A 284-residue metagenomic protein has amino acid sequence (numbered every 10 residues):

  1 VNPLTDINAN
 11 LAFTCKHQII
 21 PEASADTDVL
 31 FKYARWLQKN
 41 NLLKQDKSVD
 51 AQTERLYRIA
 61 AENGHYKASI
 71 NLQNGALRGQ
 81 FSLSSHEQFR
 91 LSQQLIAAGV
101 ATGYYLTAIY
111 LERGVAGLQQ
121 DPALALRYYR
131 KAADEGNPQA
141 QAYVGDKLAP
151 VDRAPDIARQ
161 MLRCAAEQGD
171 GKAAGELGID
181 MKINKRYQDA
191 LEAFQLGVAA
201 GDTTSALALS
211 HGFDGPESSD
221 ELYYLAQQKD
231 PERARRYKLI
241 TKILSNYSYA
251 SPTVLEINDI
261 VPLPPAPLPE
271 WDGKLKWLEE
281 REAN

Functional and structural regions predicted by a protein language model:
V1-R55, N63: N-terminal leader/linker segments that initiate helical-solenoid repeat arrays
I19, I59-A60, S92-L95, K131-A132 (+3 more regions): Canonical positions in the second alpha-helix
A25-D26, L30, N63-Y66, G79 (+8 more regions): Short helix-capping/linker turns of helical repeat alpha-solenoids
W36-N40, N71-R78, L106-G114, Q141-P150 (+3 more regions): Hydrophobic face of amphipathic alpha-helices that form TPR/SEL1-like repeat modules and related alpha-solenoid
Q45-R55, Q80-L91, G117-Y128, V151-M161 (+2 more regions): Structural signature of tandem alpha-helical TPR/SEL1-like repeats, specifically the intra-repeat loop/turn
R55-S82: Short, charge-rich amphipathic alpha-helical segments embedded in non-transmembrane helical bundles/solenoids
Q73, L77, N137-I183, E192-A199: Alpha-helical adaptor scaffolds
S218-N284: Terminal, low-structured helical/coil segments at or just beyond the last alpha-helical repeat
